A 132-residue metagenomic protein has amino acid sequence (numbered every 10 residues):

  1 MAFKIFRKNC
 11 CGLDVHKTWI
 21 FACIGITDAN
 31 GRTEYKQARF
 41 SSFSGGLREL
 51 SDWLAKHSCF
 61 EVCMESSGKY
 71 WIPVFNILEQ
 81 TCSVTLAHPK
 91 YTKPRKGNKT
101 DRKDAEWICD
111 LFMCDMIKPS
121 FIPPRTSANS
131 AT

Functional and structural regions predicted by a protein language model:
M1-T132: Phosphate- and other anionic-substrate recognition elements at nucleic-acid/protein interfaces
